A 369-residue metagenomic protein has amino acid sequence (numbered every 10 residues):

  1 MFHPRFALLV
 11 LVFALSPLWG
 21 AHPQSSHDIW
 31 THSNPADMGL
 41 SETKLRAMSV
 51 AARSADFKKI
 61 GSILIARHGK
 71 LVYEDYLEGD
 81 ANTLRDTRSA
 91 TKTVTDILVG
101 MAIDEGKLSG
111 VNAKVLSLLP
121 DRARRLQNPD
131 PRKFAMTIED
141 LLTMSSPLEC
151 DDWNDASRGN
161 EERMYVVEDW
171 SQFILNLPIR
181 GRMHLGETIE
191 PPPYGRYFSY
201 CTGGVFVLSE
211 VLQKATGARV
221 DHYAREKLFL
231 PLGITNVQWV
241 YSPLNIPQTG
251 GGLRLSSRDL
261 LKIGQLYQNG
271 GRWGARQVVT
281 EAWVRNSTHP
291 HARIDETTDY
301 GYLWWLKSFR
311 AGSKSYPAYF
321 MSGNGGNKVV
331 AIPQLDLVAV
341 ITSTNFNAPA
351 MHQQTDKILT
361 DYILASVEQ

Functional and structural regions predicted by a protein language model:
A7-P17: Bacterial N-terminal signal peptides
R46, G69, D86-N112, L141 (+2 more regions): Active-site SXXK
V50-D80, D336-V340: A short, well-structured edge-of-sheet supersecondary motif
F57-I60, T83-L84, N324-G326: Short, small/polar residue-rich loop motifs at catalytic or cofactor-binding pockets
E74, M101-D121, T216-V240, G274-E281: Short, well-structured active-site flanking segments
S117, N128-I234, S257-L266, G271: Active-site-adjacent helix/loop patches that line small-molecule binding or acyl-intermediate pockets
I234-V237, V284-V338: Active-site Gly/Thr loop motif
M321-Q369: Structured C-terminal helix/loop/strand segments within mature extracytoplasmic catalytic/sensor domains
